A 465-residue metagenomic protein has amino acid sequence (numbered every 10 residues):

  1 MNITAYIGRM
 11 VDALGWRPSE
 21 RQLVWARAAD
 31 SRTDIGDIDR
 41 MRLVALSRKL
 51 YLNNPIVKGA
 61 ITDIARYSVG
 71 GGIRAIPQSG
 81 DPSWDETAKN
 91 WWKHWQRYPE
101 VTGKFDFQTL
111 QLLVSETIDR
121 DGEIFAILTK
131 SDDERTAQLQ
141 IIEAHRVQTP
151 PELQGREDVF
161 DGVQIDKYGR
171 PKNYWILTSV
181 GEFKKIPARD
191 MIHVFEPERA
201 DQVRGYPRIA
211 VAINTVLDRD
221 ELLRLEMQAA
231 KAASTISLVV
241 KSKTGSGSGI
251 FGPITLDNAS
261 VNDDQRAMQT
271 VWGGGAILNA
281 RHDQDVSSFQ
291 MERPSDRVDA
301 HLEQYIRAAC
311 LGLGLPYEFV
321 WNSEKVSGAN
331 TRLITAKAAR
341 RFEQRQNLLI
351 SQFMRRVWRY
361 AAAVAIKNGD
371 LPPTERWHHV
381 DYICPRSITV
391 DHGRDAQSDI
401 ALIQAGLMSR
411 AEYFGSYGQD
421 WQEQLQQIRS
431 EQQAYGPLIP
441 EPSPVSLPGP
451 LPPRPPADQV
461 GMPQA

Functional and structural regions predicted by a protein language model:
M1-P77, M462-Q464: N-terminal-proximal low-complexity accessory segments that begin disordered and transition into the first
N2-A5, L333, S351-I383, S387-A465: C-terminal anchoring/interaction modules
P55-V203, L402: Structured, mid-chain assembly/scaffold modules that mediate subunit interfaces within large macromolecular complexes
G80, D106-T109, G122, L128-I142 (+3 more regions): Charge-rich, acidic-biased intrinsically disordered regions
W95, V216, E226, G312-L313 (+4 more regions): Generic structural signal for hydrophobic core residues of well-folded globular domains
G103-L128, P294-H392: C-terminal amphipathic alpha-helical
F105-F107, L128-K130, A229-T235, V320-E324 (+3 more regions): Short coil/turn segments at secondary-structure boundaries
F195-T331, L371, V380, L451-P452: Extended, charged amphipathic alpha-helical segments
